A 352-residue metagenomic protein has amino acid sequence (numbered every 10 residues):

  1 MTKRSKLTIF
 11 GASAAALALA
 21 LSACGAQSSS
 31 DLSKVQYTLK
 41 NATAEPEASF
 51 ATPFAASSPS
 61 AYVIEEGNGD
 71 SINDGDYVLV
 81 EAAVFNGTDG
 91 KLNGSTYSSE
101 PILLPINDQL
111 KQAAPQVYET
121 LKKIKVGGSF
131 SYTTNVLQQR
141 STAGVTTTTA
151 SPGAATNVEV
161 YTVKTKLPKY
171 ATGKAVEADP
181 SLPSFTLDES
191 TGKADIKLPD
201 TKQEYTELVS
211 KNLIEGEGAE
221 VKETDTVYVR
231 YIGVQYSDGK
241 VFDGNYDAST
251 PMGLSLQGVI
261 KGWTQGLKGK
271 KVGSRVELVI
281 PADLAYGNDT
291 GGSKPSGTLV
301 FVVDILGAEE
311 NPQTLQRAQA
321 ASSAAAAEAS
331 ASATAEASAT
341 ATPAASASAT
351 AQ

Functional and structural regions predicted by a protein language model:
T2-Q352: Cross-family detector of peptidyl-prolyl cis-trans isomerase
